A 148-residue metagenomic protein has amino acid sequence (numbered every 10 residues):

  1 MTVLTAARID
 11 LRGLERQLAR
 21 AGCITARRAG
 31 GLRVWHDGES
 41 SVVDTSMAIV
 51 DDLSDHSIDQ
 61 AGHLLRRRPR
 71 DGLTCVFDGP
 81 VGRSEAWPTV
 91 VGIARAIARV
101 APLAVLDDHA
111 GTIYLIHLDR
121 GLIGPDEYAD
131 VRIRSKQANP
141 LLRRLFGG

Functional and structural regions predicted by a protein language model:
M1, L73-C75, L103-A104: Hydrophobic beta-strand segments of well-ordered beta-sheets in folded domains
M1-R33, R144-G148: Short, extreme N-terminal segment that most often corresponds to the first beta-strand
M1-V3, G79, G92: Charged/polar interaction segments and conserved charged motifs
A7-R8, D78-E85, I97-R99, H109-A110: Short, flexible beta-strand-to-coil junctions
R12, A21-S84: Short, intrinsically disordered low-complexity segments
L14, P88-G148: Acidic, proline/glycine-rich low-complexity IDRs
